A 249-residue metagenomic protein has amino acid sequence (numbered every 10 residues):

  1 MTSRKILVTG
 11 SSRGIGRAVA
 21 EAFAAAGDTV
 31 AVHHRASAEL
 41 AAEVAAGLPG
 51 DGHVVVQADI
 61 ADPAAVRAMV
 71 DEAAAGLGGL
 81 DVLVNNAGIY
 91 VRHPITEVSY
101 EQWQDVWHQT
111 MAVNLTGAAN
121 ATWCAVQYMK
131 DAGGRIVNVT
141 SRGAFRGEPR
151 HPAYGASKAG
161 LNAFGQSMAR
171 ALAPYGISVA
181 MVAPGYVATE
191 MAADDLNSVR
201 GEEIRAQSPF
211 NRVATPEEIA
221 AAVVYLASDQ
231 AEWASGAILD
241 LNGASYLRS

Functional and structural regions predicted by a protein language model:
S12-R13: Conserved glycine-rich cofactor-binding loop
R67, I89-H108, R150-A153, A193-L196: Conserved mid-core segment of classical short-chain dehydrogenase/reductases
I89, Y100-A119, V137, L161: Catalytic Tyr-X3-Lys loop
I95, R146, F210, V224 (+1 more regions): Short C-terminal tail/terminal secondary-structure segment of NAD(P)H-dependent dehydrogenase/reductase domains
T122, S157, G165: Active-site helix of classical SDR
Q127, R170-A171: Alpha-helical segment proximal to the catalytic Tyr-Lys
S141: Residue(s) in the substrate-gating loop at a strand-loop-helix junction that position the organic substrate next
A173, S178, A234-G236: Short, small/polar-rich loop/turn modules that mediate ligand/substrate recognition or access, typified
